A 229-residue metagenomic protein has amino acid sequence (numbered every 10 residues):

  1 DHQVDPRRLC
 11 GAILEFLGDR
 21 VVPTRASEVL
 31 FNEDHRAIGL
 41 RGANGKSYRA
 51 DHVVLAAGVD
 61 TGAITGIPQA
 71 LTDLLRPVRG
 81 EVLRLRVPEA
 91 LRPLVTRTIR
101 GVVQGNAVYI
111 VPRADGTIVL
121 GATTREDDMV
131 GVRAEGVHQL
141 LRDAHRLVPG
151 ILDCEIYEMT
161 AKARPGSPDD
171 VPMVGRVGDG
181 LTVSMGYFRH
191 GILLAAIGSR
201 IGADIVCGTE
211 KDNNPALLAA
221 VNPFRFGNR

Functional and structural regions predicted by a protein language model:
D1-F16, G58-D60, G136-D143, Y187 (+1 more regions): Mid-domain beta-loop-alpha active-site segment that forms a flexible, acidic cofactor/metal-binding surface
D1-N44, Y48-H52: Helical element adjacent to the flavin cofactor pocket in flavoenzyme catalytic cores
V22, V54, T182-S184: Hydrophobic/aromatic beta-strand patches that form the interior of the parallel beta-sheet core in alpha/beta enzyme
R36-I38, T117-I118, L181-T182: Hydrophobic residues embedded in beta-strands of well-ordered beta-sheets
R41, G121, S184-M185: Beta-strand residues in well-ordered beta-sheet regions across diverse protein folds
K46-S47, E126-D127, H190: Short, surface-exposed beta-strand-loop junctions and turns on beta-sheet-rich folds
H52, A57-D179: Active-site substrate-recognition segment that forms the wall of the catalytic cavity or substrate channel
G150-R229: C-terminal catalytic lobe of FAD-dependent flavoproteins
